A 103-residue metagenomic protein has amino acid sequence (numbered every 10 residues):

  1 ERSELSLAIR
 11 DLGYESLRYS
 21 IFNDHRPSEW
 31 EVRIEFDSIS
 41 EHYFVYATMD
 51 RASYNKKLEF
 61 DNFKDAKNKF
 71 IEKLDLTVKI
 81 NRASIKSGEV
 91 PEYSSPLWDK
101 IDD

Functional and structural regions predicted by a protein language model:
E1-R26: Negatively charged, low-complexity tracts enriched in Asp/Glu with abundant Ser/Thr
I9, Y14-L17, V32-I34, F60 (+3 more regions): Extended hydrophobic/Leu-rich segments
L12, F44-T48, G88, E92: A generic structural signal for ordered alpha-helices
L17, M49-S53, Y93: A near-ubiquitous, low-amplitude feature marking generic local secondary-structure context
H25-K56, K73: Short aromatic-glycine-(Arg/Gly/Cys) micro-motifs in beta-strand/loop hairpins
D61-L76: A short, charged, amphipathic alpha-helix used as a generic interaction element across diverse proteins
L76-D103: Intrinsically disordered, low-complexity charged/polar segments
